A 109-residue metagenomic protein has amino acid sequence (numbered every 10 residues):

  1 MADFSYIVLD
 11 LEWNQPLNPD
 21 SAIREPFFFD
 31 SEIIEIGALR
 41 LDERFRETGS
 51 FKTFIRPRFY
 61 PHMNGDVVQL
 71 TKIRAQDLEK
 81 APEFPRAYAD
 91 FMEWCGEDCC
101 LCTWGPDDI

Functional and structural regions predicted by a protein language model:
A2-I109: Conserved non-catalytic scaffold segment of RNase H-like nuclease domains
